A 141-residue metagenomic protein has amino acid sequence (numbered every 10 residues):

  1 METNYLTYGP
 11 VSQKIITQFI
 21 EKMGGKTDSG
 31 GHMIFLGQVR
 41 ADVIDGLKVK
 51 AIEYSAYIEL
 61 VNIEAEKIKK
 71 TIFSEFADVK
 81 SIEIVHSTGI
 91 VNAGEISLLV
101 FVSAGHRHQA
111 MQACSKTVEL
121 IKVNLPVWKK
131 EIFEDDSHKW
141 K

Functional and structural regions predicted by a protein language model:
M1-I96, G105, Q112-S115, E119-K141: N-terminal, polar/charged subdomain of small-to-medium soluble alpha/beta proteins
F101-S103: Short hydrophobic/aromatic beta-strand micro-patches that form the beta-sheet surface supporting nucleotide- or nucleic
